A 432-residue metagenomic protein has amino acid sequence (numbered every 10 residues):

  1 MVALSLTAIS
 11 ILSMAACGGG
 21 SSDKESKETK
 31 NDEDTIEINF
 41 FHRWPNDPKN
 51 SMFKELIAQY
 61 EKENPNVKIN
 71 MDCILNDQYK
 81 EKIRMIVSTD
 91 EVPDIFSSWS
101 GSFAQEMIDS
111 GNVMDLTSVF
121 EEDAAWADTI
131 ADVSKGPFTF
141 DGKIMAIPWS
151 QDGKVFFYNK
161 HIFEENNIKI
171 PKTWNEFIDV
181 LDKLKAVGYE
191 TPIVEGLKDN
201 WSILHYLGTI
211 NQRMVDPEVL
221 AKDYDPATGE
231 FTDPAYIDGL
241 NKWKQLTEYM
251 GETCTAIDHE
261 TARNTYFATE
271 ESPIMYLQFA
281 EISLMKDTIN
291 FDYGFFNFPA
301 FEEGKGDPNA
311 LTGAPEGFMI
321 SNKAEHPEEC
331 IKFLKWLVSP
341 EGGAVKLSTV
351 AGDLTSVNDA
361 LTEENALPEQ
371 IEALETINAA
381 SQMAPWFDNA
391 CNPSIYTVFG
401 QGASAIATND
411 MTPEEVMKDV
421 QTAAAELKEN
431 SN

Functional and structural regions predicted by a protein language model:
M1-N39, K62, K418, T422-N432: Short, low-complexity disordered leader/linker segments with a strong preference for bacterial N-terminal type II
A58, K62-E63, K68, T89 (+5 more regions): Extracytoplasmic/periplasmic substrate-recognition and gating elements
Q59-I130, P137-T139, H161-K172, Y266 (+6 more regions): Extracytoplasmic "Venus flytrap"/periplasmic binding protein-like
I86, P93-D94, D123-I162, T191-E195 (+2 more regions): A structural signal for short loop-to-beta-strand junctions that line the ligand-binding cleft of periplasmic/secreted
W99-V155, I178, H205-G208, A235 (+3 more regions): Hinge/lid segment of periplasmic solute-binding proteins
T139, T312, G352-D359, E372-A425: C-terminal capping/gating helix-and-loop segments adjacent to ligand/active sites or protein-protein/ligand interfaces
F140-D141, M145-W149, K154, I178-T228: Extracytoplasmic/periplasmic solute-binding protein
L181-L184, D225-A256: Glycine-centered hinge/linker elements that transmit conformational signals in sensory and ligand-binding systems
